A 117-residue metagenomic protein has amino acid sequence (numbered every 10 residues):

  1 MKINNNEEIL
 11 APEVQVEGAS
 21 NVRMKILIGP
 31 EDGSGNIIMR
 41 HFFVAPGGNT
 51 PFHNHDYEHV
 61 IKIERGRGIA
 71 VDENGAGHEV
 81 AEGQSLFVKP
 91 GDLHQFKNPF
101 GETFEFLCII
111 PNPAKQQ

Functional and structural regions predicted by a protein language model:
M1-N36, Q117: A short, N-terminal "cap"/entry segment at the start of jelly-roll beta-barrel domains of the cupin/DSBH fold
R40-H55, P90: Conserved short histidine dyad/triad with adjacent acidic residue
H41, V60, F87, E102-Q117: A short hydrophobic beta-strand segment most commonly corresponding to one strand of the jelly-roll/cupin
F43-A45, H55-A70, I109: Short, conserved beta-strand element in jelly-roll/cupin
G48, D56-Y57, A76, D92-L93 (+1 more regions): A generic "binding-loop/recognition-motif" signal
P51-F52, A70-V71, V88, H94-F100: Short beta-strand His + acidic residue motifs that chelate non-heme Fe in jelly-roll/DSBH and cupin folds
N74-P90: Short acidic-glycine-tyrosine-enriched beta hairpin
